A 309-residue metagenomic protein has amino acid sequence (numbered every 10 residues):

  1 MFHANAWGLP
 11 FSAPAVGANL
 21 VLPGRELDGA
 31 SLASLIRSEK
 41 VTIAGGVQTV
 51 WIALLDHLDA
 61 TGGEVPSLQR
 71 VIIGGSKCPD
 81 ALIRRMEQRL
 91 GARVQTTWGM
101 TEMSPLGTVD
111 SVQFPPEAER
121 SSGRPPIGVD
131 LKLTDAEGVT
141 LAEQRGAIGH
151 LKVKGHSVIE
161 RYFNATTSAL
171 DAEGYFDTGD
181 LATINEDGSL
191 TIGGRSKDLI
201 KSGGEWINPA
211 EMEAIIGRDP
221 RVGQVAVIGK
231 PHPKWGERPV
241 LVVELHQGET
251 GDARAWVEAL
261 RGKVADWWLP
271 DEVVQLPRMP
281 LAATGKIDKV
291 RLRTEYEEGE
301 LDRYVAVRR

Functional and structural regions predicted by a protein language model:
F2-T42, H57: Conserved AMP-binding/adenylation subdomain of ANL enzymes
A15, V41-G45, L55-E117, D130 (+1 more regions): Gly/Ser/Thr-rich phosphate-binding loop
A44, G155, E160-R161, L181-W268 (+3 more regions): AMP-binding/adenylate-forming catalytic core of the ANL superfamily
G75, G99, G123, D180 (+1 more regions): Active-site glycine-centered loops adjacent to acidic/histidine catalytic or metal-binding residues that shape
Q95-E102, S122-P125, V227-K230, V274: Beta-strand->loop->alpha-helix junctions that form or flank phosphate-binding loops in nucleotide-handling enzymes
R124-G128, V139-A172, E205-I207: Conserved ATP/PPi-binding loop(s) of AMP-dependent carboxylate-activating enzymes
D130-V153, E186-D187, E249-A253, D288: Conserved beta-loop-beta connector loops within the AMP-binding
T294-R309: Acidic/polar alpha-helix N-cap and adjacent early helical turns within long charge-rich amphipathic helices/linkers
